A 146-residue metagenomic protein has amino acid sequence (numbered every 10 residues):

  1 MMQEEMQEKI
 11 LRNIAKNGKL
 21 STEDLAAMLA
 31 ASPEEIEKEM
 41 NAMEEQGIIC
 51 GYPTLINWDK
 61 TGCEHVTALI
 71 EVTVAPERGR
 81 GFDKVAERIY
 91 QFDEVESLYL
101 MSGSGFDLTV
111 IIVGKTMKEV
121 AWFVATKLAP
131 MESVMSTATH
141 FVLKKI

Functional and structural regions predicted by a protein language model:
M1-I146: A compositional/biophysical signature of low hydrophobicity enriched in polar/charged and small residues
